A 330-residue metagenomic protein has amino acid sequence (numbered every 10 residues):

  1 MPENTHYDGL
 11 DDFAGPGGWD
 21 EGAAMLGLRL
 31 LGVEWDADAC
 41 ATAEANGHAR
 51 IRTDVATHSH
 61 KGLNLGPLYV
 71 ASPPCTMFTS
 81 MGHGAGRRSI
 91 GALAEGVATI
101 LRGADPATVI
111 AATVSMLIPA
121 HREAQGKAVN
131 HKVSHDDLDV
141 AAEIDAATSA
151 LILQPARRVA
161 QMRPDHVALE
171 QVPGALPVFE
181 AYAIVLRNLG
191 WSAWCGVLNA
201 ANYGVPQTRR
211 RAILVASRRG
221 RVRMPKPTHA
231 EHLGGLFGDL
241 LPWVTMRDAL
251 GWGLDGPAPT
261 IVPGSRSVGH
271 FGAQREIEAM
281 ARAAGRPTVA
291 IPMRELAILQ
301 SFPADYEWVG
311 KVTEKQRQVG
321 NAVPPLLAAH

Functional and structural regions predicted by a protein language model:
M1-H330: Conserved active-site and SAM-binding loop architecture of S-adenosyl-L-methionine-dependent nucleic-acid
